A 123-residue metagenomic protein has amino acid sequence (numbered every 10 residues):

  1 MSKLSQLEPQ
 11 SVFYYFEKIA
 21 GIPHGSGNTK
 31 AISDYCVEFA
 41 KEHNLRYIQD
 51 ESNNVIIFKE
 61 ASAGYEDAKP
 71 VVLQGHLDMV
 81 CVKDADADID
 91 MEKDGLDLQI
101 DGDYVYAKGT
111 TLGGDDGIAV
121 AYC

Functional and structural regions predicted by a protein language model:
M1-I22: N-terminal hydrophobic or amphipathic helices/low-complexity stretches enriched in small/hydrophobic/Pro/Gly
K3-L7, H24-G27, T110-G114: Alpha-helix capping and helix-loop boundary segments enriched in small/acidic/polar residues
F13, E17, V37, V120-A121: Predominant activation on well-ordered alpha-helical scaffold segments within soluble catalytic domains
F16-I19, T29, M79, L98: Generic hydrophobic, helix-prone segments enriched in Leu/Val/Ile
G25-K69: A non-catalytic alpha/beta surface segment that caps or lines the substrate-entry region of metallo-dependent hydrolase
Y65-Y122: Active-site metal-coordination/substrate-binding segment of hydrolases, especially metallo-dependent peptidases
